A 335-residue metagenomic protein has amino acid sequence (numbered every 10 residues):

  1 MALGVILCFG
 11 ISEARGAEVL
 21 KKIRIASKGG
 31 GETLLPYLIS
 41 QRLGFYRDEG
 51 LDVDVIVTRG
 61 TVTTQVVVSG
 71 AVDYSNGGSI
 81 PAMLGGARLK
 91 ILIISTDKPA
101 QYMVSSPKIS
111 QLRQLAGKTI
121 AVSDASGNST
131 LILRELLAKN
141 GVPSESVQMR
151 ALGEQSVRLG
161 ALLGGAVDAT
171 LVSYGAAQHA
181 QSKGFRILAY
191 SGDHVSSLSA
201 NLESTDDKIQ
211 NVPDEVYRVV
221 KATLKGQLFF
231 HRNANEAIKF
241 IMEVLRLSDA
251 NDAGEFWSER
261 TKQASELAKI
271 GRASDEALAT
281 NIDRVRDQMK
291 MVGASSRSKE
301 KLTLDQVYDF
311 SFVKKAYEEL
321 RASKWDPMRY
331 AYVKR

Functional and structural regions predicted by a protein language model:
M1-G10: Bacterial N-terminal signal peptides
L7, Q41-R42, R47, L51 (+4 more regions): Short polybasic/polar patches that bind polyanions
I11-G16: Sec/Tat signal peptide C-region and signal peptidase I cleavage site
A17-G164, D168-Y174, F185-S191, S196 (+1 more regions): Short, glycine-/small- and polar/acidic-enriched structural segments that line small-molecule recognition paths
D54-V55, T61-V62, E255-Q263, L302-K315: Short linear loop/turn motifs
S79-I80, V157-D252: Pocket-lining segment of extracytoplasmic ligand-binding domains
N211-E300: Secondary-structure end/capping motifs
R286-R335: Conserved C-terminal helix/tail region of periplasmic/extracytoplasmic solute-binding proteins
